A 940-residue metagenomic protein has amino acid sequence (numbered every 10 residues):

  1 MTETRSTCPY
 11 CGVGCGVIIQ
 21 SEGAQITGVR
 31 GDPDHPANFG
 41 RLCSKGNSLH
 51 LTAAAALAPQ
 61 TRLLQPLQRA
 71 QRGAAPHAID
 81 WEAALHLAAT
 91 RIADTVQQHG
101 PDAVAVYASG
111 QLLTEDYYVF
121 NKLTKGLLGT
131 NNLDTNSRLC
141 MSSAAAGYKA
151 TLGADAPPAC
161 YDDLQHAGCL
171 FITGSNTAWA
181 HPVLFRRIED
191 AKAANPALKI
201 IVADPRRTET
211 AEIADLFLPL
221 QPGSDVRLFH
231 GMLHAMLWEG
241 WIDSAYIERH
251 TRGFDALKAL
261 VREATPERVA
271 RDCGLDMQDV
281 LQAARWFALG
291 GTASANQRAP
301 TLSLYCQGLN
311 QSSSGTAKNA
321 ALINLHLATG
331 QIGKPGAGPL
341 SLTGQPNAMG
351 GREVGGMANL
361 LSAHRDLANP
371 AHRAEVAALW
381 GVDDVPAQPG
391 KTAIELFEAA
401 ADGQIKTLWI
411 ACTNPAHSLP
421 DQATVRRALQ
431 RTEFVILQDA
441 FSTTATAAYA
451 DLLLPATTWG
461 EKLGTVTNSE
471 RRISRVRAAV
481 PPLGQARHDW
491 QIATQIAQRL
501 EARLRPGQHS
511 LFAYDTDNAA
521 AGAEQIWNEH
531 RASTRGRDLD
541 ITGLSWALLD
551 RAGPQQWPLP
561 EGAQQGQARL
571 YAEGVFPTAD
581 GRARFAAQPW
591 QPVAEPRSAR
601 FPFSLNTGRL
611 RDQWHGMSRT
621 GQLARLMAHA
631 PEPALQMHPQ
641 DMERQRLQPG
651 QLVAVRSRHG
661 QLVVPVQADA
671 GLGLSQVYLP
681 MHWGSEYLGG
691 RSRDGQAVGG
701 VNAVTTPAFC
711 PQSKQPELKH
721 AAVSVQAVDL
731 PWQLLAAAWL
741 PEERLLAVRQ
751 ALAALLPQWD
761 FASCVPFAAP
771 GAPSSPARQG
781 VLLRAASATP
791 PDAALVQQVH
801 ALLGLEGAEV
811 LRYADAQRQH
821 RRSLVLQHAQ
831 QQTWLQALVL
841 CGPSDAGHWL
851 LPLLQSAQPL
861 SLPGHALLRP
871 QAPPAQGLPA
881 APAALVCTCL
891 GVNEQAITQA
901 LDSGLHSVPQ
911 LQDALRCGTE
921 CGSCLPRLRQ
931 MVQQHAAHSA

Functional and structural regions predicted by a protein language model:
M1-E239, R249, L257, R268 (+10 more regions): N-terminal export/assembly segments and adjacent metallocofactor-ligating motifs of anaerobic energy-metabolism
Y161, G460-P482, Q495-A497, G507 (+1 more regions): Glycine/threonine-rich phosphate-binding loop and adjacent beta-strand/alpha-helix elements that clamp
R206-E209, A440-R477: Flexible glycine/proline-rich, aromatic-decorated loop/lid segments
E212-L220, P455-T457, E461, R472-L483 (+2 more regions): Short beta-alpha connecting loops at secondary-structure transitions that line or flank enzyme active sites
F287-E398, G553, G562-Q565, G574-R584: A glycine-rich, hydrophobic/aromatic-adjacent loop/helix-cap motif
G351-R352, M357, A520-Q622: Long, low-complexity segments enriched in small/aliphatic residues
L483-Q485, D489-Q555, T620-L635, Q640-G807 (+1 more regions): Long, contiguous, secondary-structure-rich segments that constitute the structural scaffold of globular domains
Q726-A940: Rossmann-like nucleotide/phosphate-binding core characteristic of flavoprotein oxidoreductases
